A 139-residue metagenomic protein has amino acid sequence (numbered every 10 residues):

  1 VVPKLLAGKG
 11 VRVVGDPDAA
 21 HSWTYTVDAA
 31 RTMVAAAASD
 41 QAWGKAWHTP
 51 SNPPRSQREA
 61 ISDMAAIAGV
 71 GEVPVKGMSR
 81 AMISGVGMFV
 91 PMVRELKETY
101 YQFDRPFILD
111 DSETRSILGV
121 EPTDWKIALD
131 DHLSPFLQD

Functional and structural regions predicted by a protein language model:
V1, Q57, F107: Conserved donor sugar-nucleotide recognition element shared by glycan-biosynthetic enzymes
V1-V2, V27, S62-M64: Short, glycine/charged-enriched secondary-structure capping and boundary segments
P3-T24, T32, A36, Q41: A conserved pocket-lining segment of Rossmann-fold NAD(P)-dependent short-chain dehydrogenase/reductase
R12-V14, D18-T24, F89-I108: Low-complexity, charge- and small-residue-enriched intrinsically disordered regions
A19-W23, V27, P54, R58: Short-chain dehydrogenase/reductase
T32-L96, D111, G119-D139: Mid/C-terminal beta-alpha module of Rossmann-like enzyme folds, strongest in SDR-family dehydrogenases/epimerases
